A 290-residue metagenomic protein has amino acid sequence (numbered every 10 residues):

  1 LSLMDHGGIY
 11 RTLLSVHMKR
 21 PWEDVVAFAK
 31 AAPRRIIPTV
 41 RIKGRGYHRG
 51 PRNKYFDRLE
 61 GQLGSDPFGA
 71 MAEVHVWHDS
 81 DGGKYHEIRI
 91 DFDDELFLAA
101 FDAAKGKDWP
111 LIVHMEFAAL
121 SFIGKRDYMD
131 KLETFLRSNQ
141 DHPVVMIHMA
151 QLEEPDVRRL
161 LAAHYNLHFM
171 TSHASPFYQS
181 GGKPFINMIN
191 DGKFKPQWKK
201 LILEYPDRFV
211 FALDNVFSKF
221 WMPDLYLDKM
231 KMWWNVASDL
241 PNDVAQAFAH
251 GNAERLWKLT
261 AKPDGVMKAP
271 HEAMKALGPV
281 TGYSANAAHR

Functional and structural regions predicted by a protein language model:
L1, W22, R52-F56, D93-F97 (+3 more regions): Well-ordered, non-membrane alpha-helical segments in soluble/globular domains
L1-A99, A103: Mid-domain alpha/beta scaffold segments of enzyme catalytic cores
L1-V16, L203-R208, V216-R290: Mid-to-C-terminal alpha-helical segments outside catalytic/metal-binding sites
Y10-V16, I37-R41, G69-E73, P110-V113 (+4 more regions): Structural recognition of the beta-strand scaffold that forms the well-ordered cores of secreted hydrolase catalytic
H17-K19, K43, H75-W77, E116-A118 (+3 more regions): Catalytic metal-binding/acid-base residues of hydrolase active sites
P21-E23, H78-G82, A119-F122, E153-P155 (+2 more regions): Short catalytic/ligand-binding loop motif for oxyanion handling, primarily in non-cytosolic enzymes, centered on
K30, R34, G46, E87-F211: Catalytic pocket-lining loop regions of alpha/beta-barrel enzymes, especially the amidohydrolase/enolase/GH5 lineages
A72, H78, N166-Y178, L225-W233 (+1 more regions): Active-site gating loops and adjacent loop-to-helix segments of metal-dependent hydrolytic enzymes
